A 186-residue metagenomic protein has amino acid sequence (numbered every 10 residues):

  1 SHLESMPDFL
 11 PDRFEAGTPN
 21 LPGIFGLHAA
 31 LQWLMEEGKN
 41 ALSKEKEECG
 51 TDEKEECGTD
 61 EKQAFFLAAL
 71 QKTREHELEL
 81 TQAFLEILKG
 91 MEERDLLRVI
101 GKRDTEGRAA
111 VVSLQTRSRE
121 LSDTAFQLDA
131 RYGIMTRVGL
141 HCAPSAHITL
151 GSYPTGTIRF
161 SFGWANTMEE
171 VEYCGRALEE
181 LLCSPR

Functional and structural regions predicted by a protein language model:
S1-R186: Pyridoxal 5′-phosphate
